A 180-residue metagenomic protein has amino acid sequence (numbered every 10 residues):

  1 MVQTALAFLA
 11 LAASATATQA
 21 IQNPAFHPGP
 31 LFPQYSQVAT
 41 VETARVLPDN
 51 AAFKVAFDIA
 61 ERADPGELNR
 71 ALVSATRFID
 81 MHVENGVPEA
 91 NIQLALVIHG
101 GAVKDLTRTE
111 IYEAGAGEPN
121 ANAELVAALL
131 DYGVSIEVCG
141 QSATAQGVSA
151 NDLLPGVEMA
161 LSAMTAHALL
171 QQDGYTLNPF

Functional and structural regions predicted by a protein language model:
M1-F8: Sec-dependent signal peptide recognition, specifically the positively charged N-region followed immediately by
L9-T18: Hydrophobic h-region of N-terminal signal peptides that target proteins for export in Gram-negative bacteria
I21-F32, S36, T109-E113, E118-F180: A cross-taxonomic marker for long C-terminal extensions/tails that follow the last structured domain
P48-D64, D105-E110: Acidic/histidine-rich, surface-exposed loop or edge segments in extracytoplasmic proteins
K54-D58, L94-I98, S135-V138: Structural recognition of the beta-strand scaffold that forms the well-ordered cores of secreted hydrolase catalytic
E61-A71, E89, G115, P119 (+1 more regions): Solvent-exposed, acidic/flexible segments
L68-V87: Histidine-anchored nucleotide/phosphate-binding helix
P88-L106: Acidic helix-start/capping segments at beta-turn-to-alpha-helix junctions
